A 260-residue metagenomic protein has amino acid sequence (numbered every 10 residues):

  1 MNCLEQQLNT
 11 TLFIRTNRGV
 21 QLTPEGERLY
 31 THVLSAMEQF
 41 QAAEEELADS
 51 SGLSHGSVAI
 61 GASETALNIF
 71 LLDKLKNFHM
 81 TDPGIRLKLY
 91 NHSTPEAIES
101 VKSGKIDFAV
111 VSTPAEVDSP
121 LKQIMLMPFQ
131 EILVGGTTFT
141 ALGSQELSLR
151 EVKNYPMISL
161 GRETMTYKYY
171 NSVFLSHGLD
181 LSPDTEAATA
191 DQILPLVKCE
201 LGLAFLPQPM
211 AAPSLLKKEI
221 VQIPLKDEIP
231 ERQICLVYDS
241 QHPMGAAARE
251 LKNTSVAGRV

Functional and structural regions predicted by a protein language model:
E5-L22: A short LG(V/I)-centered, amphipathic sequence patch enriched for acidic residue(s) preceding the LG motif
Q7-L8, L29-S51: Alpha-helical linker/hinge and terminal dimerization helices associated with HTH transcriptional regulators
S51, P120-M157: Flexible hinge/capping segments at coil-to-helix
H55-V117, A187: Central regulatory/effector-binding core of bacterial HTH transcription factors
A59-G61, E131, L147-Y167, R259: Short loop->beta-strand "edge-of-pocket" segments that line small-molecule binding or catalytic clefts across diverse
F70, V221-V260: A late-sequence structural motif
S93-I98, K102-K105, S112, T166-I223: Hydrophobic hinge/microswitch elements
A141-L142, P156-H177, M244-A248, K252: Secondary-structure junction motif
